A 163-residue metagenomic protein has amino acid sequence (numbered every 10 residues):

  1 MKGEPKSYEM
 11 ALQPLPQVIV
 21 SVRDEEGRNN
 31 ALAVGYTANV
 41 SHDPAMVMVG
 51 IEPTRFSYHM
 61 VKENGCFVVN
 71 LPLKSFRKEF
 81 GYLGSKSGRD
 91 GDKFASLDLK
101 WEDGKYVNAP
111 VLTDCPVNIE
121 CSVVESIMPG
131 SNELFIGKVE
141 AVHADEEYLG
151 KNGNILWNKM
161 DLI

Functional and structural regions predicted by a protein language model:
M1-I163: Basic, polyanion-binding surface patches
